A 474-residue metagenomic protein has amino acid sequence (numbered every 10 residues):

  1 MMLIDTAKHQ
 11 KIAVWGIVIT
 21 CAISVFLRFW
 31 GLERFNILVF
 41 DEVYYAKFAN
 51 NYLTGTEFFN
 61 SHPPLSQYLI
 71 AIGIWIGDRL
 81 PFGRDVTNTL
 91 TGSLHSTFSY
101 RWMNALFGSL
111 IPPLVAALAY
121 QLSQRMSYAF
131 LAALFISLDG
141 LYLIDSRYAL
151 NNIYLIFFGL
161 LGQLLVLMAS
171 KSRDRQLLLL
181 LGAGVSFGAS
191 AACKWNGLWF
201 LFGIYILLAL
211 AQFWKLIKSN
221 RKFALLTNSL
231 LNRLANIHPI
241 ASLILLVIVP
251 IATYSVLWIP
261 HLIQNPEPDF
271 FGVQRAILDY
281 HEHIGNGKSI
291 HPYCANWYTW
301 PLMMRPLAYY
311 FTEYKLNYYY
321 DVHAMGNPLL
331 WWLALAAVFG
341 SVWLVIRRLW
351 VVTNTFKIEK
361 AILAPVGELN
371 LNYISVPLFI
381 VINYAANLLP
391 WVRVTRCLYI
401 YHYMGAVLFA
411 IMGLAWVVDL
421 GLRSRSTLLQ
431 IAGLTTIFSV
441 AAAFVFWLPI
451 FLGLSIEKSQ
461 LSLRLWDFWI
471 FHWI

Functional and structural regions predicted by a protein language model:
M2-D5, D174, I206, Q212-L216 (+7 more regions): Transmembrane helical bundles and short interhelical boundary loops of multi-pass, membrane-embedded
V18, A22, L90, L94 (+2 more regions): Transmembrane-helix motifs of polytopic, lipid-linked glycan transferases
S24, A132-S137, I144, F187 (+1 more regions): Short helix- or helix-capping micro-motifs that position conserved polar/aromatic residues at function-defining sites
R34-S61, L65-Y68, L231, P239-A241 (+2 more regions): Aromatic-rich transmembrane-lumenal/periplasmic boundary elements in polytopic membrane proteins
V39-F40, N104, L141-L155, W195-N196: Short acidic/glycine- and proline-prone juxtamembrane loop motifs at membrane-interface regions of multi-pass membrane
L122-S123, G162-L180, S190, A209-S219: Membrane-interface transmembrane helices that cradle and orient dolichyl/undecaprenyl
I156, G182, N196-K218: Transmembrane-embedded, aromatic-rich helix segments that form part of the hydrophobic channel/pocket engaging
E313-N317, D321-L369: Hydrophobic, aromatic-rich transmembrane alpha-helices and their immediate juxtamembrane boundary segments
